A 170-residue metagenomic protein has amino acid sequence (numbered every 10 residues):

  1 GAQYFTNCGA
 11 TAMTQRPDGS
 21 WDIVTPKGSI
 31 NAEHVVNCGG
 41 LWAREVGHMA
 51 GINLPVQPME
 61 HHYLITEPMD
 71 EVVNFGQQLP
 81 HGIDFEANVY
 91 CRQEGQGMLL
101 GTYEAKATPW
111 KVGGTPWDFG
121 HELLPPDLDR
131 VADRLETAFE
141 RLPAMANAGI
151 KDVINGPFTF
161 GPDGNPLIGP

Functional and structural regions predicted by a protein language model:
T6-W21: A conserved short coil-to-beta-strand element within the FAD-binding core of flavoproteins
G9-A12, N31, G149: Residues located in well-ordered beta-strands
V24-H34, C38: Core beta-strand elements of the Rossmann-like FAD/NAD(P) dinucleotide-binding domain in flavoenzyme oxidoreductases
H34-I52: Flavin (primarily FAD) binding-site architecture
I52-P55, M69-P170: Active-site lid/adjacent beta-loop-alpha segment flanking the redox-cofactor pocket in flavoenzymes
